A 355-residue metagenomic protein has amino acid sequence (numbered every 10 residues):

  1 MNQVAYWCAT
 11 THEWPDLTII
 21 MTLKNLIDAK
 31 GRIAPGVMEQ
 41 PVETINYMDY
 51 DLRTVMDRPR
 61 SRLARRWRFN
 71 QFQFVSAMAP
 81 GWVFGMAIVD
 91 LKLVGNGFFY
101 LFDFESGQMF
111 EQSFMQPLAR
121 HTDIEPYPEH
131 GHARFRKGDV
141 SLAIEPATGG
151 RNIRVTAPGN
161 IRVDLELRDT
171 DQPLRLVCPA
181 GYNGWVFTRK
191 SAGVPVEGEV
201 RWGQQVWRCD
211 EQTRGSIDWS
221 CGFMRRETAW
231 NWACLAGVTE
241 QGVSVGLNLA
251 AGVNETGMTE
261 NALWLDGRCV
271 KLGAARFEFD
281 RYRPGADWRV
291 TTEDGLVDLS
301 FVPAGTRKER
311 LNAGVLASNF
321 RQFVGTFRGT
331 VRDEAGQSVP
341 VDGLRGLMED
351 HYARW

Functional and structural regions predicted by a protein language model:
M1-A5: Extreme N-terminal basic, low-complexity initiation segments that serve as generic localization/processing leaders
H12-E13, I20: Serine/threonine-rich, low-complexity intrinsically disordered segments
I19-W355: Structured soluble/peripheral alpha/beta segments that form catalytic or ligand/cofactor-binding pockets
